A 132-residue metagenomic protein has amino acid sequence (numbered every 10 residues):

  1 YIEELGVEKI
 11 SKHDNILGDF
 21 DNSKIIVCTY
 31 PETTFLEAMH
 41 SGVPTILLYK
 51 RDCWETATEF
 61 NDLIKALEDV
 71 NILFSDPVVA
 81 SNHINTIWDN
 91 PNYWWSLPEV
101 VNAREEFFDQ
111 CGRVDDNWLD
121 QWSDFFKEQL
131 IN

Functional and structural regions predicted by a protein language model:
Y1-L5, I25, Y30-C111: Catalytic binding pocket for nucleotide-activated donors in carbohydrate/polymer assembly enzymes
L5-D14: Active-site donor-binding acidic/aromatic loop of nucleotide-activated sugar and phosphosugar transferases involved
H13-S23, H40: Short acidic alpha-helix that forms the nucleotide-activated donor recognition element in Leloir-type transferases
D109-N132: C-terminal alpha-helical cap of glycosyltransferases
